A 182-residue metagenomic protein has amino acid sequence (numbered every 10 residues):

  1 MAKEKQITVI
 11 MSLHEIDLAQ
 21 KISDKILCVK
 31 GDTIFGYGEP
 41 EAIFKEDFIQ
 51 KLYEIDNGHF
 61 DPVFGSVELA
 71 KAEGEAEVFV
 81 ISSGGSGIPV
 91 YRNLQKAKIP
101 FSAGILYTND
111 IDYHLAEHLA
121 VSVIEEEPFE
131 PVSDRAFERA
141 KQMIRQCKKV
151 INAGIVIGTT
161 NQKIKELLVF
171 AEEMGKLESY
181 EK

Functional and structural regions predicted by a protein language model:
M1-K5: Helical segment within the ABC ATPase nucleotide-binding domain
L13-H14: H-loop/switch region of ABC-family ATPase nucleotide-binding domains
A19-K21: A short, surface-exposed alpha-helical micro-motif characterized by mixed small hydrophobic and charged/polar residues
D24: Receiver (REC) domain switch/active-site residues of two-component response regulators
L27, G31-A42: Conserved switch/coupling elements of ABC/ABC-like ATPase nucleotide-binding domains
E54-D134, N152-A153, G158-Q162, G175-K182: ABC ATPase nucleotide-binding domains
D134-M143: A short, acidic, amphipathic alpha-helical segment used as a generic capping/interface helix at domain edges
